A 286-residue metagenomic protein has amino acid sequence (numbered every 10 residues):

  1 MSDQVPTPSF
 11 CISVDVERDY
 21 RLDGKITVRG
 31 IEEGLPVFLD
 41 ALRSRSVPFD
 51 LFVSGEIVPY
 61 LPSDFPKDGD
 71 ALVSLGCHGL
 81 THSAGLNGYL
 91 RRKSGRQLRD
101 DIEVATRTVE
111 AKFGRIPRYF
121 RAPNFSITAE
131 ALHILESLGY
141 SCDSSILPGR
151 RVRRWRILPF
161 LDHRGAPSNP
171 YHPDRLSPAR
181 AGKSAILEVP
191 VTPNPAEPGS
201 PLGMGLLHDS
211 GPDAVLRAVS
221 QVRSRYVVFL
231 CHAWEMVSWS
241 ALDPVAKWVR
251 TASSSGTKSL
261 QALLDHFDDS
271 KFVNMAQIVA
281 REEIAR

Functional and structural regions predicted by a protein language model:
S2, R43-F49, L207-R286: C-terminal domain-boundary segment and adjacent tail
S2-A71: Active-site beta->alpha N-cap acidic-glycine motif
S9-S13, P48-D50, L72-G76, P117-Y119 (+3 more regions): Structural preference for beta-strand elements that scaffold enzyme active sites
D15, L42, H78, A105 (+5 more regions): Conserved, mostly hydrophobic/aromatic
L22-I26, I31, A84-R96, P201-G203 (+1 more regions): Surface-exposed, active-site-proximal loop segments in enzymatic domains
L35-L39, P62-P66, R99-T106, L132 (+2 more regions): Generic structural signal for well-ordered alpha-helices, preferentially at hydrophobic/aromatic core positions
R45-T128, S145-I146, R150, R156 (+2 more regions): Metal-dependent polysaccharide deacetylase catalytic core of the NodB/CE4 family, i.e., the active-site-bearing domain
A122-S224: Active-site-adjacent pocket scaffolds in enzyme catalytic domains
